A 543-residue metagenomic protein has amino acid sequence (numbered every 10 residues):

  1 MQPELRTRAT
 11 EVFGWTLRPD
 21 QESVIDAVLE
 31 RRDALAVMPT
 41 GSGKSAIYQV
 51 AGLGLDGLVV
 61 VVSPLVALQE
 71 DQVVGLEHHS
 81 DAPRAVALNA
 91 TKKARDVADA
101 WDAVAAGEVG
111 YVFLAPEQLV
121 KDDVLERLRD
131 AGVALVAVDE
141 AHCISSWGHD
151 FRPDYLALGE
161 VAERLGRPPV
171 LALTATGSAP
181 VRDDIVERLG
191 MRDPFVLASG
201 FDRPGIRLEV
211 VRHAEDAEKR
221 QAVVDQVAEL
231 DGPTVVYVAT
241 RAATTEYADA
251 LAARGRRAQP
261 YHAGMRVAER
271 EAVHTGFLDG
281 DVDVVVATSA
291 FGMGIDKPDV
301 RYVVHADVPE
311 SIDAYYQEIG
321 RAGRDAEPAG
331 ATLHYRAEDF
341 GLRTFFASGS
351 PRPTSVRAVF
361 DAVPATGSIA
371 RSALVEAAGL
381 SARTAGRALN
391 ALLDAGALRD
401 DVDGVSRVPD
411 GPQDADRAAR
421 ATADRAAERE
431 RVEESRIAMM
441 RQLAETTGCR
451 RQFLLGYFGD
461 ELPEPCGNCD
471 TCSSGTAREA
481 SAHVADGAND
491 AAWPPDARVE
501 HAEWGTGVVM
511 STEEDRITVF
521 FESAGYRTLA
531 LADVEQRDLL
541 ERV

Functional and structural regions predicted by a protein language model:
M1-P3, S481-A488, L540-V543: Actinobacteria-biased recognition of intrinsically disordered, low-complexity terminal regions
P3-E11, T16-S45, A51-G57, A67-D361 (+3 more regions): Helicase motor core with emphasis on the C-terminal RecA-like subdomain
V60: Gly/serine-rich nucleotide phosphate-binding loop at the start of the catalytic core of nucleotide/ADP-ribose-handling
Q226-V227, G292, V499-H501, V509-S511: Replace "in large, NTP-powered and nucleic-acid-processing enzymes" with "in large, NTP-powered factors and other
E246, R301, A491, E514-R516: Long, compositionally biased intrinsically disordered regions
V282, V308-Q317, G323-E500, V508-M510 (+1 more regions): C-terminal accessory region of SF2 helicases/translocases
A502-V543: Basic/aromatic-rich interaction segments and small domains that mediate binding to polyanionic partners
